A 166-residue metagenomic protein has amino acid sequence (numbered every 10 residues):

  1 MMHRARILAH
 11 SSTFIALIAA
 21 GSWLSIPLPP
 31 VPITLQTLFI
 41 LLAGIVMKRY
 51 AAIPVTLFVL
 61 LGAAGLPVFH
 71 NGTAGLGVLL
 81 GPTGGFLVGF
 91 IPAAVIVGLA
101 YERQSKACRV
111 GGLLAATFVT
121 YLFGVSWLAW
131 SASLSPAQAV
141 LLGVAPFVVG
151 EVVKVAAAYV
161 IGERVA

Functional and structural regions predicted by a protein language model:
M1-P54: Hydrophobic transmembrane alpha-helices
H3, P29-T34, G75-G84, V110 (+1 more regions): Interfacial loop-to-helix junctions that mark the boundaries of transmembrane helices in multi-pass membrane
L8-T13, L38-L42, A51-L57, T83-V88 (+4 more regions): Hydrophobic alpha-helical transmembrane segments
S12, A16, A20, L42 (+10 more regions): Generic alpha-helical transmembrane segments of integral inner-membrane proteins, especially permease/transport modules
A20, F69, L76-L122: Short helix-perturbing small/polar motifs within transmembrane alpha-helices
W23-P27, G65-T73: Transmembrane helix-loop junctions in multi-pass membrane proteins
V46-Y50, I96-R103, R164-A166: Structural signal for the C-terminal ends of transmembrane alpha-helices and the immediately following loop
H70-G72, Q104-A166: Membrane-embedded alpha-helical hairpins and interfacial helices in multi-pass inner-membrane proteins
